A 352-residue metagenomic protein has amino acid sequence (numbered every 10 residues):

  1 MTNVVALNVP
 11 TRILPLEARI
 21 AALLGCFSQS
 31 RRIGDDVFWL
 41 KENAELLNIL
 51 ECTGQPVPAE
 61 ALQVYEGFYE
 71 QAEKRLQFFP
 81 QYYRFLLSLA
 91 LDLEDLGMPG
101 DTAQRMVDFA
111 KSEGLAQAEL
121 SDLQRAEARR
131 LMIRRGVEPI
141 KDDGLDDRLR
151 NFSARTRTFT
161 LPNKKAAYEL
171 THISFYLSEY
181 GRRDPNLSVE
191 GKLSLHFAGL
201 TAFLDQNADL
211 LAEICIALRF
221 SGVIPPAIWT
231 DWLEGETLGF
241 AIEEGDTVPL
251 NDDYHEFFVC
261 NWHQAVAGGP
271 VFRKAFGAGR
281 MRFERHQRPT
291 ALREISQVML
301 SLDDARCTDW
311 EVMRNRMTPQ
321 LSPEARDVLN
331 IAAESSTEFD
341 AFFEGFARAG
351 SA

Functional and structural regions predicted by a protein language model:
T2-C52, D108-E113, P226-A352: Terminal, non-catalytic domain-edge segments
R19, L23, S30-M98: An N-terminal, globular interaction/scaffold subdomain
A72-E244: Eukaryote-skewed repeat-based solenoidal scaffolds used as protein-protein interaction platforms, primarily
